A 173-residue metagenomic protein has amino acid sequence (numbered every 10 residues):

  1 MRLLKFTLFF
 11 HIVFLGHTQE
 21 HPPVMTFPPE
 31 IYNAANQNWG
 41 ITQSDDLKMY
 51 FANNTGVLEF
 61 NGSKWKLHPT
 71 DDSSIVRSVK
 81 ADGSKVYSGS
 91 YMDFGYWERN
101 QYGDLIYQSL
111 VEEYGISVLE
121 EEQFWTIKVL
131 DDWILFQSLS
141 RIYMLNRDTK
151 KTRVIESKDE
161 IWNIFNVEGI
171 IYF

Functional and structural regions predicted by a protein language model:
M1-F173: Carboxylate-rich, polar loop motifs that coordinate divalent cations or form catalytic acidic clusters
